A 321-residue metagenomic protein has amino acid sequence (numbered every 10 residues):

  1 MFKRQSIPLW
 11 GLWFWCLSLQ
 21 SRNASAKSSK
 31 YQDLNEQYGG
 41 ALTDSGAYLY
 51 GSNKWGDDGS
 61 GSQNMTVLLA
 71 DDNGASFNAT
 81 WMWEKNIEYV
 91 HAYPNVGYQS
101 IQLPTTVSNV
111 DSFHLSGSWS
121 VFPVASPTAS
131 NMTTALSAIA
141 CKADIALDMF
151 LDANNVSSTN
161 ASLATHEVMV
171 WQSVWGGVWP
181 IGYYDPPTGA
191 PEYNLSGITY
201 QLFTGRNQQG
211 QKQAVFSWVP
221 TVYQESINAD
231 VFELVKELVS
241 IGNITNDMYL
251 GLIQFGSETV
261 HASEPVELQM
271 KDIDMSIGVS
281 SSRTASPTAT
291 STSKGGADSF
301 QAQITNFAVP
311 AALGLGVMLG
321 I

Functional and structural regions predicted by a protein language model:
W13-S29, T288, V317-I321: N-terminal signal peptide
R22-V110, T133-A135: Beta-strand-rich luminal/extracellular ectodomains of secretory-pathway glycoproteins, especially N-glycosylated
N23, N64, N78, N131 (+5 more regions): N-linked glycosylation sites
H91-A190: Extracellular-facing segments of soluble proteins and assemblies that are Gly/Ser/Thr-biased and enriched in aromatics
N155-F232: Short helix-loop boundary/capping segments
I198-G278: Domain-length functional cores that host ligand/cofactor binding and catalytic or interaction surfaces in mature
S280-G296: C-terminal low-complexity, Ser/Thr- and acidic/Pro-rich disordered "stalk" regions positioned immediately N-terminal
G296-I321: Cleavable C-terminal sorting propeptides in eukaryotic secreted/cell-surface proteins
